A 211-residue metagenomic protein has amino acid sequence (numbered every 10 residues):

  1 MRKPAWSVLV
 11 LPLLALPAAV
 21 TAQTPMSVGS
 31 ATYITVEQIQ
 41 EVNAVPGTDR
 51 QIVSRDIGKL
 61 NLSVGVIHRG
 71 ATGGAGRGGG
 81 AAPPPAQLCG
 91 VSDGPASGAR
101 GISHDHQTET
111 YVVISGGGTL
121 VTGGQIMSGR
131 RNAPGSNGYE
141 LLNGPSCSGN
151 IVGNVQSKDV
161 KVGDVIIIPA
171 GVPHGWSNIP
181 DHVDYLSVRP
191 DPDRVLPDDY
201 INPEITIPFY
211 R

Functional and structural regions predicted by a protein language model:
M1-A5: Positively charged n-region of N-terminal signal peptides that target proteins for export
S7-A18: Bacterial N-terminal signal peptides
V20-S103, D198-I205, Y210-R211: A short, N-terminal "cap"/entry segment at the start of jelly-roll beta-barrel domains of the cupin/DSBH fold
T24-P46, S92, R131-L142, S148-K158 (+1 more regions): Double-stranded beta-helix
A96, G163, P169-G171: Tight coil/turn sites that cap or link beta-strands
R100-S103, E109-V112, S157-K158, V165-I166: His/acidic/aromatic-lined binding-pocket segments of jelly-roll/cupin-type domains and related regulatory beta-sandwich
H104-G124, G135-S148: Short, conserved beta-strand element in jelly-roll/cupin
L120-V121, I168, H174-I179: Short beta-strand His + acidic residue motifs that chelate non-heme Fe in jelly-roll/DSBH and cupin folds
